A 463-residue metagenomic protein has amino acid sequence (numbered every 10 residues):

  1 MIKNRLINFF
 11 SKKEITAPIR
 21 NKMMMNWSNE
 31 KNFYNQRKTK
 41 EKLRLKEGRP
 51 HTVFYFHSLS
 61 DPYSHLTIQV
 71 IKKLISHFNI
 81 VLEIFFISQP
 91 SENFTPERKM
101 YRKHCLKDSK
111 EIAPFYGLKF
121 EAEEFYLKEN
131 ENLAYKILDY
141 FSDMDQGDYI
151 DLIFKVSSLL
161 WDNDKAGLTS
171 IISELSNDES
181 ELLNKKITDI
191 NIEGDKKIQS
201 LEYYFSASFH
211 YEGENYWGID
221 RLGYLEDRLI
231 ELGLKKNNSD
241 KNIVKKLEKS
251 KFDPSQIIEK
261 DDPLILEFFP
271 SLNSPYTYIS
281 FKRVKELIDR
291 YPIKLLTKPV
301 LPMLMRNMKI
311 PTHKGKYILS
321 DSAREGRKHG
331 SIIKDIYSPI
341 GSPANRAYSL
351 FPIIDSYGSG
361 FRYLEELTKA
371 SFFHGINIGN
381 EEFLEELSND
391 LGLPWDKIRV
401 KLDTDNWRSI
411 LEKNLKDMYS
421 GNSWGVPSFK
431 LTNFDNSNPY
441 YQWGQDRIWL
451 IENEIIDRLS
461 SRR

Functional and structural regions predicted by a protein language model:
I2-L6, F10, I19-M25, F33 (+6 more regions): C-terminal cap of thioredoxin/glutaredoxin-like
E41-G48, D253-D261: Short boundary motifs at domain starts and secondary-structure transition points
E47-Y63, H77, V81-L82, K260-P275: Short active-site neighborhood of thiol/selenol oxidoreductases, capturing the structured segment around
H57-D61, K99, N215, S271 (+2 more regions): Short, charged/polar micro-motifs that form catalytic or ligand-binding hotspots
S58-S60, F125-K128, E267-N273, Y337-G341 (+1 more regions): Conserved strand-turn element in the central/C-terminal portion of the radical SAM core barrel that lines
L59, H65-L160, I279-S371, R462: Structural alpha/beta surface segment adjacent to cysteine/selenocysteine redox centers across thiol/disulfide enzymes
Y101-C105, K186-I190, Y276, K314-I318 (+1 more regions): Soluble or luminal CAZymes and related metallo-dependent hydrolases
